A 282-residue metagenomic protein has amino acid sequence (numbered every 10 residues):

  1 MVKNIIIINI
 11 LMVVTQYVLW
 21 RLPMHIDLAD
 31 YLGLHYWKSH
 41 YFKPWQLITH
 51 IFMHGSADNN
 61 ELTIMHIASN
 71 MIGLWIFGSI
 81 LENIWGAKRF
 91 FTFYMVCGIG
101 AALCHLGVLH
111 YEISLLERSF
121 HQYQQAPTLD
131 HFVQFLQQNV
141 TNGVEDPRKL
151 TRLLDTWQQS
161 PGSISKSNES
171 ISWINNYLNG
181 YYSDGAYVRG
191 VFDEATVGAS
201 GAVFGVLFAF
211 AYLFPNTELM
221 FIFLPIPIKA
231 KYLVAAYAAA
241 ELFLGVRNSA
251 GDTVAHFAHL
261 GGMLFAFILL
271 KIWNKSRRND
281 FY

Functional and structural regions predicted by a protein language model:
M1-Y282: A detector for small-residue-rich transmembrane helices and their helix-helix packing motifs
